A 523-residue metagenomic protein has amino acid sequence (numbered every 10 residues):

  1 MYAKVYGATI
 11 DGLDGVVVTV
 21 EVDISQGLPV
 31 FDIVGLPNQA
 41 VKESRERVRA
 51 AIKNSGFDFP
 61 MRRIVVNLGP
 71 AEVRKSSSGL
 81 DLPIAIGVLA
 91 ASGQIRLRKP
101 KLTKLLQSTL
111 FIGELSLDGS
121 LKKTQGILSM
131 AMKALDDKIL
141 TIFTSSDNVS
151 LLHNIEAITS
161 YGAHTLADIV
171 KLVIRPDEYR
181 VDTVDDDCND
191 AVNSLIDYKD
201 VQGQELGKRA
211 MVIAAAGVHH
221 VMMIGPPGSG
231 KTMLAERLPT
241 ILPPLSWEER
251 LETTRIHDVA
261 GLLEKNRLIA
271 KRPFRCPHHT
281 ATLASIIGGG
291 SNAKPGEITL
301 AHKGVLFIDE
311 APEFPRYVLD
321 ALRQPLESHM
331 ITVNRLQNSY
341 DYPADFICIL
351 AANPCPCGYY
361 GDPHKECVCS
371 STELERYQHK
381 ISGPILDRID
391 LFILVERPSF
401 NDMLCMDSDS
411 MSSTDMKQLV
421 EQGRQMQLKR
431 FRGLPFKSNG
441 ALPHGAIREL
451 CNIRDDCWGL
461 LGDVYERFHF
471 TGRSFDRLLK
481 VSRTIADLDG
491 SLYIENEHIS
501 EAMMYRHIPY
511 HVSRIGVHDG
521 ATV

Functional and structural regions predicted by a protein language model:
M1-M222, P226-S229, I269, N334 (+2 more regions): Peripheral, non-AAA+ core regions of ATP-driven protein-machinery
A40-R45, P60, N67-S77, N292-A293 (+1 more regions): Basic, amphipathic alpha-helical bundle interface domains used for macromolecular binding and assembly
F59-R62, L105-L106, D136-K138, E156 (+8 more regions): Short loop/turn elements that form and flank the Walker-type P-loop nucleotide-binding site in RecA-like NTPase cores
D118, I308-P315, G358: Catalytic P-loop NTPase motifs of RecA-like helicase/translocase cores
V212, R267-L268, P273, A284-L306 (+1 more regions): Conserved alpha-helical scaffold flanking the Walker A/P-loop in AAA+ ATPase domains
M223-L262, S328: Walker A/P-loop
G225, G288, E310: The Walker A (P-loop) glycine that initiates the GxxxxGKT/S ATP-binding motif of P-loop NTPases
K303, D309-E310, A321: Walker B catalytic acidic pair
